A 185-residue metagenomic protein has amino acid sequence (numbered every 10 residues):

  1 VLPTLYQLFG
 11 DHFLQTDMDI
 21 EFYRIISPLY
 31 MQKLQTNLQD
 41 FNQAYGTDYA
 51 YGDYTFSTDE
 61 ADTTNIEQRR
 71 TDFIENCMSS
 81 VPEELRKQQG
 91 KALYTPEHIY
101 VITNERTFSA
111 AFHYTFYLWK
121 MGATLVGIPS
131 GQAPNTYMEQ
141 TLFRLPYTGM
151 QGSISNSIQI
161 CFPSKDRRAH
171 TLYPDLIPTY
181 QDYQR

Functional and structural regions predicted by a protein language model:
V1-R185: C-terminal "post-core" interaction segments
